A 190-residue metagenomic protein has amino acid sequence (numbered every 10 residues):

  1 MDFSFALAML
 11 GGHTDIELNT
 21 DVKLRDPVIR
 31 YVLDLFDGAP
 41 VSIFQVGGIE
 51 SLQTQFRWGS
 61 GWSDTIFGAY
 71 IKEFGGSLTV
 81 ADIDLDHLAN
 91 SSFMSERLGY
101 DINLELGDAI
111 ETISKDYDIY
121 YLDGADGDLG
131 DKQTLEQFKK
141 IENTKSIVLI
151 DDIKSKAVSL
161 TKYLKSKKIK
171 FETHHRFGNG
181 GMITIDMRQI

Functional and structural regions predicted by a protein language model:
M1-P40: Class I SAM-dependent methyltransferase Rossmann-like catalytic core, especially the SAM/SAH-binding loop
G11-N19, S51-F56, L122: Surface-exposed cleft-lining segments at the edges of enzyme active sites
T20-V28, G59, S63, D86 (+2 more regions): Soluble or luminal CAZymes and related metallo-dependent hydrolases
P27-A109: SAM cofactor-binding core of SAM-dependent methyltransferases, primarily the Rossmann-like beta-alpha-beta module
G48-S51, L85-H87, A125-G127, K154-S155 (+1 more regions): Short, solvent-exposed loop/turn segments at secondary-structure junctions
S51-T54, H87-N90, T112-I113, L129-G130 (+2 more regions): Short catalytic/ligand-binding loop motif for oxyanion handling, primarily in non-cytosolic enzymes, centered on
E105-T161: Active-site segment flanking the S-adenosylmethionine/decSAM binding pocket in AdoMet-dependent transferases
L149-I190: A short, conserved beta-to-alpha structural element at the edge of catalytic cores that scaffolds binding
